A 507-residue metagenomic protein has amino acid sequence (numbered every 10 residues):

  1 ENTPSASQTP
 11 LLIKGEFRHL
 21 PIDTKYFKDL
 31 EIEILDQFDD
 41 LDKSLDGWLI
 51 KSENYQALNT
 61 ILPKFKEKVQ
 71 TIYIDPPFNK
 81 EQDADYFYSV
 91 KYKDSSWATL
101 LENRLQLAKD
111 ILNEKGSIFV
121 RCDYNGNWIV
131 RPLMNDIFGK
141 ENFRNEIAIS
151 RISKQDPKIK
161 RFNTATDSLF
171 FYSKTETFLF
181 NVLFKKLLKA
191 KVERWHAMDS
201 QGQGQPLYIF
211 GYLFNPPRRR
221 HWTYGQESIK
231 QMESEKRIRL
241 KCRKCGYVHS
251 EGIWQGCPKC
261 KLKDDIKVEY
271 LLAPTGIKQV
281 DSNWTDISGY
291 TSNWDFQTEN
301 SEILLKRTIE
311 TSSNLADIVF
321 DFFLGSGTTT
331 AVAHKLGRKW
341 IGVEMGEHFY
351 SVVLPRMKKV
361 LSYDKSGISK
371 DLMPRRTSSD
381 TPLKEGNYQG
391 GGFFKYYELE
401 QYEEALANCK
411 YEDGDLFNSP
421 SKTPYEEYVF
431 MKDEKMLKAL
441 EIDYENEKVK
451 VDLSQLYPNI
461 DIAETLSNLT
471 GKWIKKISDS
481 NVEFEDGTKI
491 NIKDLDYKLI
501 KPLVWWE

Functional and structural regions predicted by a protein language model:
E1-E33, Q37-L41, D46, Y55 (+9 more regions): Accessory, often C-terminal, charged low-complexity segments
I50, F119-V120, F322, G342: Conserved SAM-binding loop
N54-A57, N79: Short acidic, Gly/Ser-rich segments with clustered Asp/Glu that frequently serve as metal-coordination loops in enzyme
E67-D83, M134, V319-A333: Conserved proline-anchored active-site loop of SAM-dependent methyltransferases that bridges a beta-strand
Q70, P77-L100, R104, K115 (+1 more regions): Mobile active-site "lid"/loop adjacent to the S-adenosyl-L-methionine
I74-N79, I277-Y290, E310, G325: Glycine-rich, acidic and aromatic/proline-enriched surface loops and short helix-turn segments that act as binding
G116-S117, I318: Short glycine-centered segments of the SAM/dcSAM-binding site in methyltransferase folds
S292-L304: Conserved SAM-binding loop and adjacent beta-strand
